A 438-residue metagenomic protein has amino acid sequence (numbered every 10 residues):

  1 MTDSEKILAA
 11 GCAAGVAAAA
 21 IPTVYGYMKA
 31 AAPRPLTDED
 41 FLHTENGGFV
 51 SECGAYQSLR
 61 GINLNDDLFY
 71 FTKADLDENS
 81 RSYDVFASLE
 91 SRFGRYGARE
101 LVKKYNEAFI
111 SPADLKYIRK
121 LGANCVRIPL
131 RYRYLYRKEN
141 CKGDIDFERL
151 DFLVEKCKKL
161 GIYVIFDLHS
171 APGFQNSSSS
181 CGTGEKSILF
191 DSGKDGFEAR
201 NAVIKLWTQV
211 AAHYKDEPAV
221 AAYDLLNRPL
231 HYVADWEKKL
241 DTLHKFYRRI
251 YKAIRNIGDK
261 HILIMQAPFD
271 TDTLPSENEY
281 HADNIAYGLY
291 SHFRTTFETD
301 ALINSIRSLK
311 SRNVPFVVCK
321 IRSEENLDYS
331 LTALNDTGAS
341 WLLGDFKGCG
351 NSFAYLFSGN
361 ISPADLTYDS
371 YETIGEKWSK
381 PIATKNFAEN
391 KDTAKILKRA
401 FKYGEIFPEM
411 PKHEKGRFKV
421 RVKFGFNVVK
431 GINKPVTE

Functional and structural regions predicted by a protein language model:
M1-S4, I128: Extended, hydrophobic alpha-helical membrane-active domains that insert into or remodel lipid bilayers
E5-M28: Hydrophobic alpha-helical topogenic segments used for membrane insertion/localization
G26-D38, L42: Mature N-terminal, pre-catalytic/accessory segment of carbohydrate-active enzymes
R34, F41, N124, C141 (+3 more regions): Mature, Sec-exported extracytoplasmic domains of Gram-positive
T37-I262, A267-P275: Active-site mouth of glycoside hydrolases
R60, T299-N433: Substrate-binding cleft of secreted/luminal carbohydrate-active enzymes
N63-E107, A282, A286-G288, C349-T384 (+1 more regions): Glycan-binding loop/region signatures in secreted carbohydrate-active enzymes
V233-W236, L240-A339: Glycoside hydrolase catalytic-domain groove-lining segments
